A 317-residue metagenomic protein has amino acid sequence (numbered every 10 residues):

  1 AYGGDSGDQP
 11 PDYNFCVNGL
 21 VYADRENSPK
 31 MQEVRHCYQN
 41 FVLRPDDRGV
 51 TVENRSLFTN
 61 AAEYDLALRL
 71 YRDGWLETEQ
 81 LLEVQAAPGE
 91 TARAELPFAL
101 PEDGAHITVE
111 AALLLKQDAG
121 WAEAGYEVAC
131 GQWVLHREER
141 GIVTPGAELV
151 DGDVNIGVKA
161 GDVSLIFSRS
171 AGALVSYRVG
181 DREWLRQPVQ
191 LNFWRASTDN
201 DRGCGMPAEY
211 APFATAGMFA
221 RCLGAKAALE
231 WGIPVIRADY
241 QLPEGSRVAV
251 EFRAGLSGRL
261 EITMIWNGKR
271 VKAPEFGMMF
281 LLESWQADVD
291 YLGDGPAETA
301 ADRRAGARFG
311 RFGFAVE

Functional and structural regions predicted by a protein language model:
A1-T51, S56-A62, A67-W75: Extended substrate-binding grooves/exosites of carbohydrate-active enzymes
V34, V52, A111, D162 (+1 more regions): Conserved structural-core and active-site-/substrate-pathway-adjacent residues in large, well-folded domains of enzymes
R44-D46, W121-A124, P274-E275, D288-D290: Acidic/polar loop patches that form or flank catalytic/metal-binding clefts of enzymes that bind anionic ligands
R48-V50, L66, Q80, A94-L96 (+6 more regions): Hydrophobic residues positioned within well-ordered beta-strands of beta-sheet architectures
G49-Q85, R93-P97, G104-K116: Beta-strand-rich binding/interaction modules
L100-G104, H136-E317: Beta-strand/loop-rich accessory regions of lumenal/periplasmic or secreted enzymes, predominantly carbohydrate-active
P101-R140: Terminal connector regions
